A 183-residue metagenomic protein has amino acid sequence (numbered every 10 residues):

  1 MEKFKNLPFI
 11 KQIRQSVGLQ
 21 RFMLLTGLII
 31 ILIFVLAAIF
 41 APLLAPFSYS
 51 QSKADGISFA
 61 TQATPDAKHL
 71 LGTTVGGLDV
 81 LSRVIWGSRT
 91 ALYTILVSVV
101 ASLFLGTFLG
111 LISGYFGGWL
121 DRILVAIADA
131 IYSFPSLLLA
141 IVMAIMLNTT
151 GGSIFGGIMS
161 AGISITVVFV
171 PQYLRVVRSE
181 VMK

Functional and structural regions predicted by a protein language model:
M1-T107, L111, S133, I141: Gly/Trp-centered helix-boundary motif
A45-S52, T149, S179, K183: Perimembrane helix-loop junctions in membrane proteins
L70, T74, L105-G106, G114-Y115 (+2 more regions): Generic hydrophobic transmembrane alpha-helix motif, especially the helices
